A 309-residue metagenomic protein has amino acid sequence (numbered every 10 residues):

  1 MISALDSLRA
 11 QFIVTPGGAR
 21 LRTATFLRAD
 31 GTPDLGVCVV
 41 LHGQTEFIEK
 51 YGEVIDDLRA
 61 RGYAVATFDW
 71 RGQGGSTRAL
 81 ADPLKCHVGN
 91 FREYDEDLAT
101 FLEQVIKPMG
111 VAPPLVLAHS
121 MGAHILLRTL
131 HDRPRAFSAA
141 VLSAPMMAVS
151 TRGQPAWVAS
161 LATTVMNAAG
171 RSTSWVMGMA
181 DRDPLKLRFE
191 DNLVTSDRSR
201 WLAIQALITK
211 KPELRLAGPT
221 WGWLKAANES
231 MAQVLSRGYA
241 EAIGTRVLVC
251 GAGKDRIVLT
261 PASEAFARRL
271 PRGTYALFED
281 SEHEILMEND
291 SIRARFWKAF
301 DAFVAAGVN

Functional and structural regions predicted by a protein language model:
M1-D30: N-terminal cap/lid segment of alpha/beta-hydrolase-fold proteins
L35, G43-E46: Active-site glycine-rich loops that stabilize anionic/oxyanionic intermediates across multiple enzyme folds
I48, I55-A81: Conserved alpha/beta-hydrolase
C86-I106: Alpha/beta-hydrolase active-site loop
R128-E213: Alpha/beta-hydrolase-fold enzymes
I243, V249-G251, D255: Short beta-strand/loop motif that positions the catalytic acidic residue of the alpha/beta-hydrolase fold
T245, L259-R268: Short alpha-helix in the alpha/beta-hydrolase fold that links the catalytic acid
T274, E279-N309: Catalytic active-site module of serine/aspartate enzymes centered on a nucleophile-bearing elbow/loop
